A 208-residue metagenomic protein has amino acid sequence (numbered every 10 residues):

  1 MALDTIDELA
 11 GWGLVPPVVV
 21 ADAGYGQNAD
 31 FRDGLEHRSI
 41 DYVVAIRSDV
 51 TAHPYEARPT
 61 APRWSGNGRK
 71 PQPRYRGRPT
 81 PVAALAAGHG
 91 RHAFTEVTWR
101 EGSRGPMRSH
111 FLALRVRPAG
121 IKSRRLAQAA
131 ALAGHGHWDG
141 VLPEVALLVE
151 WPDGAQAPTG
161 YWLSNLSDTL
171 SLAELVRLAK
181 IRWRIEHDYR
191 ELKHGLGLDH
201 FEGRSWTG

Functional and structural regions predicted by a protein language model:
M1, V43, R47, A52-R177 (+1 more regions): An anionic, glycine-rich sequence signature occurring as long contiguous blocks
M1-S48, P54-R63: Polybasic low-complexity intrinsically disordered regions
W12-P16, R182-I185, R190, D199-G203: Short secondary-structure junctions and interdomain/linker hinges
V18-Y25, Y42, W162, W183-L192: Short, conserved catalytic/metal-binding motifs centered on acidic residues
Q27, S48, S164, D168 (+2 more regions): Generic structural "secondary-structure junction" signal
S164, L172-A179, H194-G208: Short, solvent-exposed helix-loop connector elements
